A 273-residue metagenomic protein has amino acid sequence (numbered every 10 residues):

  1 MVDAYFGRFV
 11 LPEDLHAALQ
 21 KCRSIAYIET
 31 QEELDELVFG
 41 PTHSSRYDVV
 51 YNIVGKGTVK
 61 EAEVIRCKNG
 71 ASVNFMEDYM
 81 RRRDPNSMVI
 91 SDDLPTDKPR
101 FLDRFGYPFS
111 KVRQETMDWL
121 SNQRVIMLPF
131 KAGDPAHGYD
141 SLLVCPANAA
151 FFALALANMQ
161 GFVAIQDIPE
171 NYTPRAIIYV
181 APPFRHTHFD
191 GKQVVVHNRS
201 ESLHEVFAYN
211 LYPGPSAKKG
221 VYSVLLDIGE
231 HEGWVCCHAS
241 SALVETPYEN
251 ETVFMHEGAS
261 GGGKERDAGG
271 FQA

Functional and structural regions predicted by a protein language model:
M1-K218: Long, basic/Gly/Ser/Thr-rich N-terminal segments that mediate initial subcellular attachment or targeting
K111, S216-G220, G262-R266, G270: Generic recognition of stable, solvent-exposed alpha-helical segments in well-folded globular domains
I126, E205, W234, S241 (+1 more regions): Beta-sheet entry/capping signal
P146-A149, P215, V224-G229, A259-G263: Short, low-complexity, polar/charged sequence segments that are solvent-exposed and flexible
F152-A155, H231-W234, E265-A268: Glycine-rich loops and low-complexity Gly/Arg-rich segments that provide flexible linkers or classic glycine-based
N210, A239-S240, A259: Fold-independent oxyanion-binding glycine-rich loops and adjacent beta-strand/coil segments at enzyme active sites
P215-P247: N-terminal pre-Walker A segment at the start of P-loop NTPase domains
V244-A273: Glycine-rich phosphate-binding P-loop
